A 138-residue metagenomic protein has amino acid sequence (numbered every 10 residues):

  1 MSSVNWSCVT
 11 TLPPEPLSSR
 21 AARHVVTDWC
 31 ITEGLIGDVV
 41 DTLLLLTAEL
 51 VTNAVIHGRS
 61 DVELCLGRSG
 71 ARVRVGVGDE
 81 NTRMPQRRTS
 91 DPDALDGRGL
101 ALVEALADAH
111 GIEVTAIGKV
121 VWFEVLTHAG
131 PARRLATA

Functional and structural regions predicted by a protein language model:
M1-V9, V55-A138: Conserved beta-strand-loop-beta-strand hairpin that lines the nucleotide-binding pocket of ATP/GTP-utilizing enzymes
V9-H24: STAS-typified acidic loop motif
L12, C30, D93: Short, flexible active-site loop motifs that bind/organize anionic cofactors or intermediates
R20-A48: Conserved short strand/loop->alpha-helix "switch" segment adjacent to the catalytic nucleotide/phosphoryl-transfer site
L46-H57: Amphipathic alpha-helical interface segments
